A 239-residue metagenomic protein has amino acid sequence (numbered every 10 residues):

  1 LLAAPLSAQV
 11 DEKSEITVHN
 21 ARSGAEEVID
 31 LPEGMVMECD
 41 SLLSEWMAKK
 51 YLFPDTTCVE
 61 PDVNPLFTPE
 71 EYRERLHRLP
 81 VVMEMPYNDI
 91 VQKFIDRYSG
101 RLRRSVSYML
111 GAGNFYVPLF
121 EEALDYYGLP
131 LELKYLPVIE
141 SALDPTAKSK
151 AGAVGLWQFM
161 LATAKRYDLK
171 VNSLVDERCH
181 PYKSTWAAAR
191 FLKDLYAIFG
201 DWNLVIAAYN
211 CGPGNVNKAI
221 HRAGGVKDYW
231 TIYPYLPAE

Functional and structural regions predicted by a protein language model:
L1-L2: Gram-negative bacterial Sec-dependent N-terminal signal peptides
P5-Y127: An acidic, Gly/Ser/Thr/Pro-rich helix-cap/linker signature
F67-P69, G128-K134, V138, A151-V154 (+1 more regions): Extracytoplasmic
F94-Y108, L143-A153, Q158-L204, I220-Y235: Substrate-binding clefts and substrate-entry loops adjacent to catalytic sites of polymer-processing enzymes acting on
G111, P118, E122, K134 (+2 more regions): Solvent-exposed, polar/charged alpha-helical surfaces in well-ordered, non-transmembrane soluble domains, broadly
G128-P130, I198, E239: Extracellular/periplasmic catalytic domains that process cell-envelope and extracellular macromolecules
L129-T146, V205-G212: Short, functionally critical alpha-helical segments immediately adjacent to catalytic or ligand/cofactor-binding
